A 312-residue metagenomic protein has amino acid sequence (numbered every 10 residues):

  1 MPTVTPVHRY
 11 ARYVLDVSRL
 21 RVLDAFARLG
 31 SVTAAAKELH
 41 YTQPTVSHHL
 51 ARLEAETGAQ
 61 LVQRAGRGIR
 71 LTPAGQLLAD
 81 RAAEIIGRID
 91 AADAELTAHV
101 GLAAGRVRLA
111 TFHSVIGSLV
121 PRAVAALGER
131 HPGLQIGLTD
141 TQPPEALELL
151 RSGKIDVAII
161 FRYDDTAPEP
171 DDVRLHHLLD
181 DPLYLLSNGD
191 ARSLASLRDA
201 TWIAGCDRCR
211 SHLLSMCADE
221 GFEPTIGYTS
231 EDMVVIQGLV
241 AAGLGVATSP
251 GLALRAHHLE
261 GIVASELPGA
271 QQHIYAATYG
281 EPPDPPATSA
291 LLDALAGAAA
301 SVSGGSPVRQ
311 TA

Functional and structural regions predicted by a protein language model:
A25-Q43: Short helix-boundary/capping micro-motifs
E54-P73: A short LG(V/I)-centered, amphipathic sequence patch enriched for acidic residue(s) preceding the LG motif
A104-T166: Central regulatory/effector-binding core of bacterial HTH transcription factors
T141-I155, F161, R208-V263: Hydrophobic hinge/microswitch elements
F161, D199-E220, D284-L292, V302 (+1 more regions): Secondary-structure junction motif
A167-H177, D181, V234-P283: Beta-alpha-beta core module
P170-G205: Flexible hinge/capping segments at coil-to-helix
L186, D190-S193, I262-T311: A late-sequence structural motif
